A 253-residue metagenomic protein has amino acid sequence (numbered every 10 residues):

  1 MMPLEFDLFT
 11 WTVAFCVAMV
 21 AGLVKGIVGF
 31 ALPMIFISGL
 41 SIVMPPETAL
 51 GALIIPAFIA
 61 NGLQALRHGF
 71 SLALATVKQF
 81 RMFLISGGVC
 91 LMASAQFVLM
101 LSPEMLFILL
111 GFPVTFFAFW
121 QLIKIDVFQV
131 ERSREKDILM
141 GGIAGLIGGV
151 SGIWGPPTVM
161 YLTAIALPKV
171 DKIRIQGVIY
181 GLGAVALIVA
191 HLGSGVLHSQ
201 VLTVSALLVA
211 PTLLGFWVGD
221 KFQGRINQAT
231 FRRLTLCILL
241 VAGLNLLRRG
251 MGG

Functional and structural regions predicted by a protein language model:
M1-L4, A95-M105, F128-V130, H191-T203 (+1 more regions): Membrane-interface helix termini and inter-helical loops of multi-pass transporters
T10-Q79, M140-G141, G145-G148, I153-W217: Small-residue-rich hydrophobic segments that form or flank transmembrane alpha-helices in multi-pass membrane proteins
W11, I54, L110-V114, A118 (+3 more regions): Residues within membrane-spanning alpha-helices of integral membrane proteins, especially the hydrophobic core/packing
F36, A93-V98, G219: Small-residue (Gly/Pro/Ala) motifs that create kinks and tight helix-helix packing interfaces
A57, G87-L91, V114, Y180 (+2 more regions): Residue-level recognition of pore/gate-forming positions within transmembrane alpha-helices of multi-pass
N61-S71, A95, L109-S133, D220-K221 (+1 more regions): Transmembrane helix exit motif
A73-K78, M100-P113, R134, R225-R233 (+1 more regions): Loop-to-transmembrane alpha-helix entry segments
W217-L239: Interfacial loop-to-transmembrane junctions
